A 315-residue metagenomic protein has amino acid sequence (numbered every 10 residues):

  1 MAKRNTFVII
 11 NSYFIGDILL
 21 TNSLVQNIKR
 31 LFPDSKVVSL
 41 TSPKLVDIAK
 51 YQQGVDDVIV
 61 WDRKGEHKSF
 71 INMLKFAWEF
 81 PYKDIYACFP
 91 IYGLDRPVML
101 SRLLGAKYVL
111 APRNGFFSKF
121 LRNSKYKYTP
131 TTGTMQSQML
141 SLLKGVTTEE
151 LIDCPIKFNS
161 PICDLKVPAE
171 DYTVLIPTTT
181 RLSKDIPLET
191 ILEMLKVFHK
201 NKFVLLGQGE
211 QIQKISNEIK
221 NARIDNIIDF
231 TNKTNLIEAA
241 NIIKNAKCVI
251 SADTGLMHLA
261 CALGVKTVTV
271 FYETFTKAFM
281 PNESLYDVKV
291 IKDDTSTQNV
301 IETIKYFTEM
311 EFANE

Functional and structural regions predicted by a protein language model:
A2-F14, V174-L175: Nucleotide-activated donor-dependent transferases that construct or modify glycoconjugates
I10-T21, L45-I48, T180-P187: A short, glycine/small-residue-rich beta-strand->loop->alpha-helix junction that serves as a flexible
V25, P43-I48, F89-G105: An aromatic- and histidine-rich active-site surface loop
K36-K68, N226, V288-V290: Conserved nucleotide-sugar phosphate-binding/catalytic loop shared by glycosyltransferases and other
Y51, A111-S118, K125-T131, D229-F230 (+1 more regions): Nucleotide-sugar donor-binding patch of glycosyltransferase catalytic domains
E66-I85, M99, L103, A239-A240: An amphipathic, basic-hydrophobic alpha-helix
P112-K184, L188: Mid-sequence helix-capping/hinge segment at a functional interface
T190-V268, Y272: Donor-binding and catalytic core of enzymes assembling or modifying cell-surface/extracellular glycoconjugates
